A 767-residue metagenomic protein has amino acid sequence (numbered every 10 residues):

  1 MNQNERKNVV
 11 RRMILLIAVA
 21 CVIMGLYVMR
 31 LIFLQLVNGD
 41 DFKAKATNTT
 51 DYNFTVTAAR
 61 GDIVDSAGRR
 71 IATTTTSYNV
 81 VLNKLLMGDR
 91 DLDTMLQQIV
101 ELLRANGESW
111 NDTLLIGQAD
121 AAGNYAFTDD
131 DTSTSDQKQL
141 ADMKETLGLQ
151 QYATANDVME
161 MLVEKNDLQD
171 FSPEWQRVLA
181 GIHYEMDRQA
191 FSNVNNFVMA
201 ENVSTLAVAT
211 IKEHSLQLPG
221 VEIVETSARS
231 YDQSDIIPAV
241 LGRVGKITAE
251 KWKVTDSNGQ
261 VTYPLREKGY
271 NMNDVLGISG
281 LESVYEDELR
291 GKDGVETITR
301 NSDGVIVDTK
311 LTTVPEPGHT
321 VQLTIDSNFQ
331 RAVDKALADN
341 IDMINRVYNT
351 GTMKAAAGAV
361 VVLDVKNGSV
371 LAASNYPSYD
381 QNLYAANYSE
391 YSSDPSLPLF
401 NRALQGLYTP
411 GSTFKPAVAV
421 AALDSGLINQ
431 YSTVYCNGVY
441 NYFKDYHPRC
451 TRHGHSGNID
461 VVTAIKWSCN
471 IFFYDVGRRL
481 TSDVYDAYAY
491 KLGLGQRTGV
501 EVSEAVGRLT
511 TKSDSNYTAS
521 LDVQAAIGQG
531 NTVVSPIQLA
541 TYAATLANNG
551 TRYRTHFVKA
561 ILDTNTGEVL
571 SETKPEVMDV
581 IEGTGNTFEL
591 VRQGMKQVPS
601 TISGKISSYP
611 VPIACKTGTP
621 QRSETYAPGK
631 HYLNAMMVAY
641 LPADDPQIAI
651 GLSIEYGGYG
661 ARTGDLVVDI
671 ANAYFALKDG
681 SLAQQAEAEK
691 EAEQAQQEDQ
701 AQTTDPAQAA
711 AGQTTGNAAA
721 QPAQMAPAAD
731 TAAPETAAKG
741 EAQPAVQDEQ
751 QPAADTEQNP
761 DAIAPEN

Functional and structural regions predicted by a protein language model:
M1-V314, T350-A359, D699, Q708 (+4 more regions): Membrane-proximal periplasmic segments of bacterial cell-envelope enzymes, especially penicillin-binding proteins
R70-A72, Y78, T299-E316, I325 (+10 more regions): Beta-lactam-recognizing serine transpeptidase/beta-lactamase-like catalytic domain environment
M87, D91, G583, K630 (+1 more regions): Short alpha-helix boundary/capping segments
R90-E101, A209, E213, P238-G242 (+17 more regions): Solvent-exposed, polar/charged alpha-helical surfaces in well-ordered, non-transmembrane soluble domains, broadly
E286, R290-D293, D303-G304, D334-D342 (+2 more regions): Amphipathic, well-packed alpha-helical segments that form the structural scaffold of globular domains
A336-Y348, G426, P599: Structural motif corresponding to the C-terminal cap of alpha-helices
L677-A718: Intrinsically disordered, low-complexity mixed-charge segments
G716-N767: Long, low-complexity, intrinsically disordered segments
